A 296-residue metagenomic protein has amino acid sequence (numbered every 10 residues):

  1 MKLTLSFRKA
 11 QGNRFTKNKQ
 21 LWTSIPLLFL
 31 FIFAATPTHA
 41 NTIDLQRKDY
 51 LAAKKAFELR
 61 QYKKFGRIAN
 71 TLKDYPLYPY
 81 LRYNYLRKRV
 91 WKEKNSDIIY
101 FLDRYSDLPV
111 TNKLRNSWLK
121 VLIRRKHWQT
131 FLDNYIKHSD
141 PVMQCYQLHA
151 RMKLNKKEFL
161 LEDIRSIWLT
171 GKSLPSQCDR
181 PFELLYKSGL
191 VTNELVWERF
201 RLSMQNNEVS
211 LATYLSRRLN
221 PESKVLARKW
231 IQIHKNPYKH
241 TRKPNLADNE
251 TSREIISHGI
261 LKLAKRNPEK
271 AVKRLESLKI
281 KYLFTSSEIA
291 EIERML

Functional and structural regions predicted by a protein language model:
R8-Q11: Short Gly/Ser/Thr- and charged-rich N-terminal loops/segments that act as flexible capping/hinge elements
S24-A34: Bacterial N-terminal signal peptides
T38-S106, N112-L296: Extracytoplasmic and endomembrane cell-envelope/extracellular-matrix remodeling and assembly machinery
